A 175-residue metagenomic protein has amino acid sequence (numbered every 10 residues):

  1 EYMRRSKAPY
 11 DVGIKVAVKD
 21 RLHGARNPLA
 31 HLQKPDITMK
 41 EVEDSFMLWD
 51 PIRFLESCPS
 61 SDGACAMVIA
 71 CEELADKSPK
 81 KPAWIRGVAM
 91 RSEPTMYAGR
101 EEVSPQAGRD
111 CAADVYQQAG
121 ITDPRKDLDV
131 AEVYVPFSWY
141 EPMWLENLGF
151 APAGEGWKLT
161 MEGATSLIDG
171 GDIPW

Functional and structural regions predicted by a protein language model:
E1-P51: Glycine-rich, mobile lid/loop segments that gate access to catalytic sites or pores
M3-P9, A112-D127: Phosphate/pyrophosphate-binding loops at sites that engage ATP/ADP/AMP, CoA/4′-phosphopantetheine, polyphosphate
D11-V16, M47-D114, E162-W175: Condensing-enzyme catalytic core mediating Claisen C-C bond formation in acyl metabolism
A17-H31, S92-A98, P136-E141: Acyl-CoA/ACP chain-elongation machinery
A66, A107, C111-G120, Y140-L148: Stable alpha-helical structural segments in soluble proteins, enriched in small hydrophobic residues
A75-K77, A119-P124, A151: Secondary-structure transition/capping motifs at alpha-helix termini and the adjoining loop/turn into the next element
Y97-E101, V135-K158: Short glycine/threonine-rich loop-to-helix capping motif typified by GTGT followed within a few residues by an Asp-Pro
L128-V133: Short glycine-rich phosphate-binding loop at a beta-alpha junction
